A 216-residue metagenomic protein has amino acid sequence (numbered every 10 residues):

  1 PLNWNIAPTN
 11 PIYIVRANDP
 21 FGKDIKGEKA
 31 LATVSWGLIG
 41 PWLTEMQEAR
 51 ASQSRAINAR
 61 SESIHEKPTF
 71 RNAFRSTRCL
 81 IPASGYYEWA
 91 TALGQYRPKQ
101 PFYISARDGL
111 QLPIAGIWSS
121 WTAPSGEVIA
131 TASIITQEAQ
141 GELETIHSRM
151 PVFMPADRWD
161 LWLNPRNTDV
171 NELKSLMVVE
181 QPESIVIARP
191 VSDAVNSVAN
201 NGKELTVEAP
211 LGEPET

Functional and structural regions predicted by a protein language model:
P1-R78, S105-G109, A115: Short, His- and charge-rich active-site/binding loops that engage polyanionic ligands
R60-I64, I129-Q137: Short, structured beta-strand/loop micro-motifs enriched in basic residues and often containing a Trp
Y86-E88, L110, S120-W121, G141 (+1 more regions): Short, catalytically relevant binding-site loops at active-site mouths
A90-R97, L163: Cytochrome P450 core scaffold surrounding the K-helix E-X-X-R motif and the conserved "meander" helix-loop region
Q95-D108: Short, surface-exposed polybasic-and-hydrophobic patches located at secondary-structure transitions
S105-S125, A132: A motif-centric signal for short, conserved binding hotspots located in accessible loops or intrinsically disordered
I135-T216: C-terminal accessory segment of soluble enzyme catalytic cores
